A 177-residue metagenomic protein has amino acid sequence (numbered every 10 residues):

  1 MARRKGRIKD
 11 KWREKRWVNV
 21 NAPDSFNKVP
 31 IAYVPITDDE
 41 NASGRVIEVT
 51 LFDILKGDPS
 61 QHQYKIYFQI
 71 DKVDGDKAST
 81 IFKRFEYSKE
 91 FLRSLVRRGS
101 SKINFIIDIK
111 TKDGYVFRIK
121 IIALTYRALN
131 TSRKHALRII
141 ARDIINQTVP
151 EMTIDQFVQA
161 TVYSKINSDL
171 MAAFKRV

Functional and structural regions predicted by a protein language model:
A2-L129: Hydrophobic-cavity lipid-handling domains and compact docking modules
Q61-Q63, Q69, Q147, Q156-Q159: Residue-identity detector for glutamine
I109-F157: Short acidic, glycine/tyrosine-flanked loop/strand segments centered on an H-E-D-like triad
E151-D169: Acidic, low-complexity glycine/serine/threonine-rich segments
D169-V177: Extended, low-charge, aliphatic-rich alpha-helical segments
